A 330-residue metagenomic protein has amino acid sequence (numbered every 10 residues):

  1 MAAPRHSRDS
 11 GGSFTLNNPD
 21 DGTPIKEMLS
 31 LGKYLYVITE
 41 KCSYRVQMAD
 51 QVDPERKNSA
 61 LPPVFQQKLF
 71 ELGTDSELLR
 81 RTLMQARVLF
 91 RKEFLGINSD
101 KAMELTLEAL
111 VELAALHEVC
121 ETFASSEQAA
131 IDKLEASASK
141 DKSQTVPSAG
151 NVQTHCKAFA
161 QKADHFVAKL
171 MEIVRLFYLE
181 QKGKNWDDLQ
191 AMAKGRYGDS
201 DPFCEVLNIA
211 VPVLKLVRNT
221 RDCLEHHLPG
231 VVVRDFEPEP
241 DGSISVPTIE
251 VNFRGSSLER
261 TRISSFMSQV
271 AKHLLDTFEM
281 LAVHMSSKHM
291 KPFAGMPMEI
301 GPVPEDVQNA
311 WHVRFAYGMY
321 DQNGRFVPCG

Functional and structural regions predicted by a protein language model:
M1-A114, K140-T154, E172-G330: Acidic, Ser/Thr/Gly/Pro-rich intrinsically disordered interaction regions
L113-L134, A160: Extended alpha-helical scaffold segments
V119, K162, K169, L224-H227: Generic structural signal for bulky hydrophobic/aromatic residues embedded in well-ordered secondary structure
E127-A136, V146-A158: Acidic, contiguous internal or C-terminal segments within carbohydrate-active enzymes that form a structured patch used
A160-Y178: Extended, well-ordered alpha-helical segments in internal regulatory regions
